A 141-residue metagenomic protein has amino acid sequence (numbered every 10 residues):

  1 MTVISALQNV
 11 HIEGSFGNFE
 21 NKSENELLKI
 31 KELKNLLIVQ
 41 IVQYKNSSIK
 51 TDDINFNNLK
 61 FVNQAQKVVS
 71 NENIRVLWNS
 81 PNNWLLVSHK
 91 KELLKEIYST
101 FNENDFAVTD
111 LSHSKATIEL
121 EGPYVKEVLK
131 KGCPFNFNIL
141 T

Functional and structural regions predicted by a protein language model:
M1-T141: Basic, glycine/lysine-rich polyanion-binding surfaces/domains
